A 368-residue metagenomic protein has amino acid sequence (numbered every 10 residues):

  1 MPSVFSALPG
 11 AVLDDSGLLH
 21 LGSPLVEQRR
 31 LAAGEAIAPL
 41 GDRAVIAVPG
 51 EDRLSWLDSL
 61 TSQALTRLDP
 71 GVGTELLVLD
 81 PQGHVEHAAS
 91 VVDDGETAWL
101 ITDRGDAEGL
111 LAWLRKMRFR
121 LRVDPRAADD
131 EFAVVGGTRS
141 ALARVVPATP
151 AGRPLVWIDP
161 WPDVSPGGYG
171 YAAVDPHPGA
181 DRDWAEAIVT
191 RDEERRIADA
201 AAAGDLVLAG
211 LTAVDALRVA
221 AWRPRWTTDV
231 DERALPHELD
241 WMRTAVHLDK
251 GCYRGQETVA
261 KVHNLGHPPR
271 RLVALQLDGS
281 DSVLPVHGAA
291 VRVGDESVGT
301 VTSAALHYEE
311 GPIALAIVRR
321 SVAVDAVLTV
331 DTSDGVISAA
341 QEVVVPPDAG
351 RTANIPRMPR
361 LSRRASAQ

Functional and structural regions predicted by a protein language model:
M1-T74, L79, G83-E86, Q368: Acidic, proline/glycine-enriched N-terminal capping motif
P24-A33, V72-A88, R118-L121, P162-D175 (+1 more regions): Short amphipathic beta-strand starts and helix->beta connectors
A36-I37, V45, S90-P224: Acidic, low-complexity central loop/insert segments
A47-D52, G137-A141, Q276-P285: Short, surface-exposed ligand-recognition loops at beta-strand->loop->(often short) alpha-helix junctions that present
G50, L100, G137, G255 (+2 more regions): Residue-level signal for inorganic ion chemistry
P70-G73, G152-Y169, W222, T227 (+4 more regions): Glycine-centered loop/turn motifs
A187-Q276: Anionic-ligand-binding alpha/beta catalytic cores of soluble enzymes and soluble regulatory domains that recognize
D240-V246, Q256, A260-Q368: Glycine-rich, small/acidic residue-mixed loop/short-helix segments
